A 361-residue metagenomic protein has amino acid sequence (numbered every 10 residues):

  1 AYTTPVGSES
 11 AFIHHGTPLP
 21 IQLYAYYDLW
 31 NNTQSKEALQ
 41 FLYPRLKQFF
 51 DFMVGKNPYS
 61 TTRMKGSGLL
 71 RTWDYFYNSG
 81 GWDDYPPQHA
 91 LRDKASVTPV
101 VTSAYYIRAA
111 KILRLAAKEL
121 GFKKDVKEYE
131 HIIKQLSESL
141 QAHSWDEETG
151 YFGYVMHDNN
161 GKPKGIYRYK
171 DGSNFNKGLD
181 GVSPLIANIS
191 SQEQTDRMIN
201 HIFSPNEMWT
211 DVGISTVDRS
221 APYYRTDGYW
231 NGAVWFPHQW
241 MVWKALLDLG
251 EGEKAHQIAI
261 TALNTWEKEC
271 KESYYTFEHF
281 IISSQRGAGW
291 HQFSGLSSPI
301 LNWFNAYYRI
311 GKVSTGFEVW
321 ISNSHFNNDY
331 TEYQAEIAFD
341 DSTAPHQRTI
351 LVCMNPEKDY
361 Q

Functional and structural regions predicted by a protein language model:
A1-K47, V54, T98, S173-A187 (+3 more regions): Substrate-binding groove/exosite segments of carbohydrate-active enzymes
Y2-T17, I21, T62-A95, T149-D180 (+2 more regions): Carbohydrate-binding/catalytic loop surfaces
P18-A25, T102-Y105, A109-I112, L136 (+1 more regions): Amphipathic, well-ordered alpha-helical segments in soluble domains
L29-K47, T61-T62, L115-K134, N188-I202 (+2 more regions): Structural helix-adjacent loops and short alpha-helical linkers that scaffold large soluble proteins
N32-V100, H131-Q135, Q141-G153, I199-V217 (+1 more regions): Active-site acid/base region of carbohydrate-active enzymes
V54-R71, Y105-Q194, A259-F293: Catalytic cores of carbohydrate-active enzymes
I112-L115, R197, P299-N302: Alpha-helical scaffold segments in soluble metabolic enzymes
N200-T210, Y224, G228, M241-Q361: Non-catalytic C-terminal accessory modules of carbohydrate-active enzymes
